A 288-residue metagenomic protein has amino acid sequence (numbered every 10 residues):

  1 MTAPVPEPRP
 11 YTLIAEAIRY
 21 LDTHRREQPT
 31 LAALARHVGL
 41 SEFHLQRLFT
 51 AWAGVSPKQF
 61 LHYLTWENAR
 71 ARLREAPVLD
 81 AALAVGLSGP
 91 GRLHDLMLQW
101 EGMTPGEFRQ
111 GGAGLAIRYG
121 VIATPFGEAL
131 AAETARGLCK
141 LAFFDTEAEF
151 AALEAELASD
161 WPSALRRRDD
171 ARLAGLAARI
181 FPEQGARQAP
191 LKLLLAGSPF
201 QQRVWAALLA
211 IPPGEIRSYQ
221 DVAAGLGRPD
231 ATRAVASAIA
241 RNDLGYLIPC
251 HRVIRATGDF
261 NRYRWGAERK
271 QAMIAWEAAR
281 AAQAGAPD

Functional and structural regions predicted by a protein language model:
M1-D230, A278-D288: Basic nucleic-acid-binding alpha-helical/helix-turn surface characteristic of O6-alkylguanine DNA
A32, Q59, S237, H251 (+1 more regions): Extracytoplasmic/periplasmic beta-strand context in beta-sandwich domains, especially the cupredoxin/COX2 CuA-binding
R92-D95, L244-V253: Local cysteine-cluster metal-coordination motifs and their immediate loop/turn environment, predominantly Fe-S cluster
S218, A234, P249: Conserved beta-strand segments that form the floor/walls of ligand-binding pockets within enzyme and binding domains
A234-G245: Regulatory, non-catalytic segments
R252-A278, A282-A286: Long, intrinsically disordered, low-complexity Ser/Thr/Pro-rich regulatory/activation regions of nuclear proteins
